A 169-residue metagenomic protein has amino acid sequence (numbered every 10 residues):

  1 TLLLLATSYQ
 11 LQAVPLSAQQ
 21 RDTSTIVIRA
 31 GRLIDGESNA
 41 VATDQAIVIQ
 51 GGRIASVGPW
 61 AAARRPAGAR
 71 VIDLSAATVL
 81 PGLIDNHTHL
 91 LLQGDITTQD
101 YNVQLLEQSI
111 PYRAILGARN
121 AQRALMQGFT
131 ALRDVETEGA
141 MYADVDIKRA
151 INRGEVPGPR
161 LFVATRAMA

Functional and structural regions predicted by a protein language model:
L2, A6-S17: Arg/Gly-rich low-complexity intrinsically disordered repeat tracts
V14-D35: Short N-terminal segments immediately surrounding and downstream of signal-peptide cleavage
Q19, N152-A169: Metal-coordinating catalytic core of metallo-dependent amide/deamination hydrolases
S24, L33, S38-L80: Histidine-rich, glycine-flanked metal-binding segment
I28-R29, T43, D134: Short, solvent-exposed loop/turn segments enriched in Ser/Thr/Gly
A40, R64-P66, A124-M126, G154-P157: Extracellular/periplasmic catalytic domains that process cell-envelope and extracellular macromolecules
I72, R133-D134, V163: General beta-strand structural signal in soluble alpha/beta enzymes
A77-E155: Metal-associated gating/positioning segment near the N- to mid-region
